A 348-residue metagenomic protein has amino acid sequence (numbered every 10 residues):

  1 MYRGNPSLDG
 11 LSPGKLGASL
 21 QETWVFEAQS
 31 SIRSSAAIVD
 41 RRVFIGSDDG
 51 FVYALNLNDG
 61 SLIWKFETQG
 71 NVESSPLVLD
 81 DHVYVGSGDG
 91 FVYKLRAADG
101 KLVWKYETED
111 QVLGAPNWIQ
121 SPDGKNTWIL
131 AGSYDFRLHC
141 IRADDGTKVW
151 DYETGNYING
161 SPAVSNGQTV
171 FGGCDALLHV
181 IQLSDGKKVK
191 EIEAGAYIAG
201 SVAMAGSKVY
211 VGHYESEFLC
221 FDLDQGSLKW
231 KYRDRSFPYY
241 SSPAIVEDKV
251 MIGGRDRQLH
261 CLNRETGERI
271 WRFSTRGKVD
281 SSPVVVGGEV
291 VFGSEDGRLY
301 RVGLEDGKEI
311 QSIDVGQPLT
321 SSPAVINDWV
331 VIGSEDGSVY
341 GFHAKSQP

Functional and structural regions predicted by a protein language model:
M1-T23: Blade/loop signatures of beta-propeller domains
G4, Q29-Y53, F66-Y93, Y106 (+8 more regions): Repeat-blade elements of multi-bladed beta-propeller folds
G10-P13, D48-D49, N56-L57: Short, glycine/acidic-enriched capping/hinge loops at junctions between secondary-structure elements
E22-F26, S61-F66, K101-Y106, T147-Y152 (+4 more regions): A short beta-strand motif characteristic of beta-propeller blades
N56-D59, R96-D99, R142-D145, Q182-G186 (+4 more regions): Short loop/turn segments that connect beta-strands within beta-propeller blades
K125-T127, Q168, D185, K208 (+2 more regions): Sequence-structural signature of mature extracellular/luminal beta-sheet repeat domains, prominently beta-propellers
V302-A324: Short cationic/low-complexity microdomains
